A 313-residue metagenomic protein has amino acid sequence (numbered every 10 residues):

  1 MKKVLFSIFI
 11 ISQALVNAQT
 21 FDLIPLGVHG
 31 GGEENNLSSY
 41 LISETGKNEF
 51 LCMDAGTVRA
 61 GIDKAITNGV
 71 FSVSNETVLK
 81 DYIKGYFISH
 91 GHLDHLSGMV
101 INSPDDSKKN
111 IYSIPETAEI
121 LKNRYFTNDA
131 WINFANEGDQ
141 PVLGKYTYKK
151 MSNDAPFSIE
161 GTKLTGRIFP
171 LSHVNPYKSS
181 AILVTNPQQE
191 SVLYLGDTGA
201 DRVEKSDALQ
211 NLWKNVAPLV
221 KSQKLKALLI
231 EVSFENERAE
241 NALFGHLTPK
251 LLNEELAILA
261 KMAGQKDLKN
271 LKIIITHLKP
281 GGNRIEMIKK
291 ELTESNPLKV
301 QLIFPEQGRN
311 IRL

Functional and structural regions predicted by a protein language model:
M1-T20: Bacterial Sec-dependent N-terminal signal peptides
N17-N35, Y40-G56, N186, E190-G196: Metallo-beta-lactamase
G32-I88, S97-P104, E204, A208-V216: Pre-active-site segment of Zn-dependent metallo-hydrolases
I42, K150-L219: Catalytic core of the metallo-beta-lactamase
C52-G56, Y82-D94, Y112-I114, Y194-D197 (+3 more regions): Active-site neighborhood of phospho(di)ester-bond hydrolases with catalytic His/Asp-centered motifs
S74-Q140: Active-site HxH/HxHxD metal-binding segment of metal-dependent hydrolases
E116-S179, P297-R312: Metallo-beta-lactamase
D201-E306: Cap/insert and terminal regions of metallo-dependent hydrolase folds
